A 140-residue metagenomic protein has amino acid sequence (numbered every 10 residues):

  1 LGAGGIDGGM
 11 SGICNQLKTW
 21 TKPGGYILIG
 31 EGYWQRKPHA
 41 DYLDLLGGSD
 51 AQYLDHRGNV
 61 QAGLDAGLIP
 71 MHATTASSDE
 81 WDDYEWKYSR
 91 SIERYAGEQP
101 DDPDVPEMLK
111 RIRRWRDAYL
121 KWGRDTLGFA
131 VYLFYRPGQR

Functional and structural regions predicted by a protein language model:
L1-S11: A short SAM/SAH-binding and catalytic strip from SAM-dependent methyltransferases
G4-I6, Y33-K37, S78: Short, catalytically relevant binding-site loops at active-site mouths
G8, R36-D41, L109-K110: A short alpha-helix capping/helix-coil boundary motif
S11-Y26: A short glycine-rich, Lys/Arg-flanked "PGG" loop and its adjoining helix->strand segment in the class I
L28-E31, H72-T74: Short, conserved beta-strand edge motifs with alternating hydrophobic and charged residues
I29-D50: Short, glycine-/aromatic-enriched active-site segment of Class I SAM-dependent methyltransferases
A51-A73: Short alpha-helix
T74-R140: Conserved Class I S-adenosyl-L-methionine
